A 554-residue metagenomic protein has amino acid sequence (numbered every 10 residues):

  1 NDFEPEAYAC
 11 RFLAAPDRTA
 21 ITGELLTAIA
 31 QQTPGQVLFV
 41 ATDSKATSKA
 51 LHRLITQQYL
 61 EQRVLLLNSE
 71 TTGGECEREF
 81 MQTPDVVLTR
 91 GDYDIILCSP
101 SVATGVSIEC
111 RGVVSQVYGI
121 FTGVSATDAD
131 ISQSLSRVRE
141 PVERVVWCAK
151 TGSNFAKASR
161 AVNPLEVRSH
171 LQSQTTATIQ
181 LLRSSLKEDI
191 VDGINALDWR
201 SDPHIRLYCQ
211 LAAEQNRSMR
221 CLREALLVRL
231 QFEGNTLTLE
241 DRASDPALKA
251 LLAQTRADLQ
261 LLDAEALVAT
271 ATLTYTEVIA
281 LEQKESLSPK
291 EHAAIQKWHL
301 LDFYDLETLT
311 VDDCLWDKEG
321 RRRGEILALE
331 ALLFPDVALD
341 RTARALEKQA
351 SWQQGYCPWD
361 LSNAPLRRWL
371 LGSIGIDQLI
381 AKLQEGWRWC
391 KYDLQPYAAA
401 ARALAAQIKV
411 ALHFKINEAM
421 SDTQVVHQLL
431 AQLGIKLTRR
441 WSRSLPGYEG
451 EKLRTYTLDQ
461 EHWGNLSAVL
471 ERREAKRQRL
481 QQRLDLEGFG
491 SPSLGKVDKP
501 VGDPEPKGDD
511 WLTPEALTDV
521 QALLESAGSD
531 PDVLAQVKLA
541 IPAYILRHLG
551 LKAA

Functional and structural regions predicted by a protein language model:
N1-E24: Interdomain hinge/linker at the junction between the two RecA-like core domains of SF2 helicases
A28-I55: Conserved strand-helix element at the start of the C-terminal RecA-like helicase core
D43-A46, L65-E79, S99-S101: Conserved helicase motor
G91-G105: Conserved two-lobed SF2 helicase motor
S107-F121: A short beta-strand element within the Helicase C-terminal
V117-E143: Conserved SF2 helicase motif VI
V145-G152, K157-A158: Compact, glycine/acidic-enriched structural inserts
R160-A554: The feature captures the C-terminal accessory region of ATP-dependent helicases and related nucleic-acid translocases
